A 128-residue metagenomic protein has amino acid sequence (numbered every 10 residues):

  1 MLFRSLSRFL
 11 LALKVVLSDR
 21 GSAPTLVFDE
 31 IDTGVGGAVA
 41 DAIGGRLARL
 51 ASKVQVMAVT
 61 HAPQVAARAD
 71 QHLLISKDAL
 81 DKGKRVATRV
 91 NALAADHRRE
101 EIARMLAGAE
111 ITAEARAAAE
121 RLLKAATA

Functional and structural regions predicted by a protein language model:
M1-L11, T33-G37, N91: Conserved ABC ATPase signature
R4-L26: GG-anchored amphipathic helix commonly corresponding to the ABC/SMC/Rad50 NBD signature/C-loop
V16, T33, L80: Short, glycine-/Ser/Thr-/acidic-enriched flexible segments
D19-G21, T33-D41: Conserved D-loop-proximal element of ABC-family nucleotide-binding domains
D29-E30: Walker B catalytic acidic pair
A38-A128: C-terminal lobe/lid and adjacent interdomain/linker elements of RecA-like ASCE P-loop ATPase modules
